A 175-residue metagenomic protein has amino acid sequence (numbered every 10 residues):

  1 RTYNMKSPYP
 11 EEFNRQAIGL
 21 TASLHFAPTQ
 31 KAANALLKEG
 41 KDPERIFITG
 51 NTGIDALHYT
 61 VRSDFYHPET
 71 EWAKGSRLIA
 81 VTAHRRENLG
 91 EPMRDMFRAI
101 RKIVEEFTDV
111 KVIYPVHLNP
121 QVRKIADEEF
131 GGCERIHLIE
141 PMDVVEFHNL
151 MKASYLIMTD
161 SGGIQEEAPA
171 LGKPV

Functional and structural regions predicted by a protein language model:
R1-N4, N51, E140-V144: Short, acidic/turn-prone active-site loops that include or flank metal/cofactor- and phosphate-binding residues
N4-S23, M151: A conserved, positively charged/aromatic
I18-P92: A nucleotide-sugar donor-handling region in carbohydrate enzymes
T21, K41-D42, G132-E134, L171: Short, structured coil segments at secondary-structure junctions
H25, N149-V175: A donor-sugar binding/catalytic signature common to diverse glycosyltransferases and related nucleotide-sugar
F26, F47, I113, H137-I139 (+1 more regions): Hydrophobic/aromatic beta-strand patches that form the interior of the parallel beta-sheet core in alpha/beta enzyme
P43, D109-V110, K173: A short helix->loop->beta-strand "cap" motif at the edges of active sites that frequently abuts
S63-A153: Donor-nucleotide binding loops and adjacent catalytic segments primarily of GT-B fold Leloir glycosyltransferases
